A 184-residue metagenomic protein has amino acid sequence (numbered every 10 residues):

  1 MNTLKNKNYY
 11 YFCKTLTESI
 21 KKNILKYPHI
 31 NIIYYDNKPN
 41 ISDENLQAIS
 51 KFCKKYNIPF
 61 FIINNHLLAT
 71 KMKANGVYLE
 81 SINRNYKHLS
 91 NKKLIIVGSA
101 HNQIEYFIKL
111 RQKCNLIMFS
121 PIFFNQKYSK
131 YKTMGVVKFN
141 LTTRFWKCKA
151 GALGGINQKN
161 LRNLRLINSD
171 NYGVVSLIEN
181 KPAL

Functional and structural regions predicted by a protein language model:
M1-K21: N-terminal amphipathic alpha-helix/helix-capping segment at the start of soluble metabolic enzymes
K7-C13, N31-Y34, F60-I62, V77-L79 (+4 more regions): Hydrophobic faces of well-ordered beta-strands that scaffold small-molecule active sites in alpha/beta enzyme cores
S19-N31, L67, I82, Y106-F119: Alpha/beta enzyme core
I20-K21, L46, S50, H66 (+4 more regions): Generic hydrophobic/aromatic pocket-lining and core-packing "Φ" positions
N23, F60-G76, H101-K113, R144-W146 (+2 more regions): Catalytic cores of alpha/beta
K26-K92: N-terminal active-site wall of soluble small-molecule enzyme domains
L46-F61, S90-Q103, Y131-L153: Alpha-helix-loop-beta-strand connector modules within alpha/beta enzyme cores
V77-H88, L116-T133, I156-L184: Glycine-rich phosphate-binding active-site loops on the catalytic face of alpha/beta enzymes
